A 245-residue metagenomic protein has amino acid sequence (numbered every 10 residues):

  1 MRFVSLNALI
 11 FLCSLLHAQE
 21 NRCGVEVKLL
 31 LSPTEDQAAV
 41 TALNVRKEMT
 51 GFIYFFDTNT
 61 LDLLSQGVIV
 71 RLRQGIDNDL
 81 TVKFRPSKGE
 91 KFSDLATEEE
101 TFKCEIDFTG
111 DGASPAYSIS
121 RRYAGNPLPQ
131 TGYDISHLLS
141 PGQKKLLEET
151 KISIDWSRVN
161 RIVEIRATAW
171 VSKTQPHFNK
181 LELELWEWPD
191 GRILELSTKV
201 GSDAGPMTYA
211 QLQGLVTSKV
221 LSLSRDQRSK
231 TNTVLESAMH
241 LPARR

Functional and structural regions predicted by a protein language model:
M1-R2, S229: Non-catalytic effector/regulatory segments
R2-I10: Sec-dependent signal peptide recognition, specifically the positively charged N-region followed immediately by
I10-A18: Hydrophobic h-region of N-terminal signal peptides that target proteins for export in Gram-negative bacteria
Q19-R245: Phosphate-end processing signature that detects enzymes handling 5′-triphosphorylated RNA and polyphosphate
